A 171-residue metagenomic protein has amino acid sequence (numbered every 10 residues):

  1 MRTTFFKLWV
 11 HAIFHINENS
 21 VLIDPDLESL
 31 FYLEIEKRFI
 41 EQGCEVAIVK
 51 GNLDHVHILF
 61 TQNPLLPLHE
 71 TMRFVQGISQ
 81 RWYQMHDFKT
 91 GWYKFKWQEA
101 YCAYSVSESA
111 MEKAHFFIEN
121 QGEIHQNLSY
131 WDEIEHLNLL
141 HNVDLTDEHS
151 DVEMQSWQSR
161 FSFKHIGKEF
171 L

Functional and structural regions predicted by a protein language model:
M1-L171: Basic nucleic-acid-binding interfaces
